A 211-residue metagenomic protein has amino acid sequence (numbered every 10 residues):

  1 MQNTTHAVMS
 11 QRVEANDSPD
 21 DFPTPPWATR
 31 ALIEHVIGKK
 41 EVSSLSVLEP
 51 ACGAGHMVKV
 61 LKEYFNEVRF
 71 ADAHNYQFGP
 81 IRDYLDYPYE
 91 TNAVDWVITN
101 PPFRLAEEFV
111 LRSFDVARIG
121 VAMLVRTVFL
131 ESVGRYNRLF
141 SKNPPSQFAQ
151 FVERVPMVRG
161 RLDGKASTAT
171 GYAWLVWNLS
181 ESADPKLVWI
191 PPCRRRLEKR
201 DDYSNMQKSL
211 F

Functional and structural regions predicted by a protein language model:
M1-F211: Class I S-adenosyl-L-methionine-dependent methyltransferase catalytic core
